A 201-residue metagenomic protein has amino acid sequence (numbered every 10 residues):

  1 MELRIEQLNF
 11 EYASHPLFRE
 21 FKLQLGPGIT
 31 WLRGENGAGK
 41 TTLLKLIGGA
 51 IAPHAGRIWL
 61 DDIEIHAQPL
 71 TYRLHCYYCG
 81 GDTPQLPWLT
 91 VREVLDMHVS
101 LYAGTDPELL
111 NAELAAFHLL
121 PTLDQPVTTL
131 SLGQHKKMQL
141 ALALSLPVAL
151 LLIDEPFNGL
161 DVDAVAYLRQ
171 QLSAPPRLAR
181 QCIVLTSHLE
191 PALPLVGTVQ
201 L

Functional and structural regions predicted by a protein language model:
M1-K22, G26: A short, flexible loop at the N-terminus of ABC-type nucleotide-binding domains that lies
N36, D154, D161: ABC-family nucleotide-binding domains
G48: Helix-to-loop junction immediately C-terminal to a conserved catalytic motif
G56-Y72: Conserved ABC transporter NBD signature motif
D82, P87-A103: Q-loop/switch helix immediately C-terminal to the Walker
P107-T122: Conserved ABC ATPase "signature" region
L140: Hydrophobic anchor residue at the start of the ABC signature
